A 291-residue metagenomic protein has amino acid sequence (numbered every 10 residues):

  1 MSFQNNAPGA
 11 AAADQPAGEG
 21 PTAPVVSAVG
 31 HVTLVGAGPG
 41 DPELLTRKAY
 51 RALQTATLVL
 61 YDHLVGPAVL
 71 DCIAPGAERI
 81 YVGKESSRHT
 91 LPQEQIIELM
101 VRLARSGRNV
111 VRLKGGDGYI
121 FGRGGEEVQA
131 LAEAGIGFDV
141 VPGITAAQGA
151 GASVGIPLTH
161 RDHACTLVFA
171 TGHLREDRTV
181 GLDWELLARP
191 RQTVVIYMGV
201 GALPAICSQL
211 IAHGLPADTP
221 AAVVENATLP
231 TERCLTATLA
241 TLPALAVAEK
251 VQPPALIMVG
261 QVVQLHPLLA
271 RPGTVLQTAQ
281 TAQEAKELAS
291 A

Functional and structural regions predicted by a protein language model:
M1-P42, R47-I144, L242-P243: Class I S-adenosyl-L-methionine
S2-D14, G18-E19, V29-V32, Q95 (+3 more regions): A contiguous loop/helix-start segment that scaffolds small-molecule binding in enzyme catalytic cores
F3, T22, D41, D117-P190 (+1 more regions): Class I SAM-dependent methyltransferase SAM-binding "motif I" and its flanking Rossmann-like core
P42, R47-K48, A56, P67 (+13 more regions): Surface-exposed loop/turn and secondary-structure junction residues enriched for glycine/proline
K48-A52, V128, A134, G155 (+4 more regions): Generic secondary-structure boundary signal with a strong preference for alpha-helix termini
V69-L70, L131, A150, I206 (+1 more regions): Hydrophobic packing residues within well-ordered alpha-helices of enzyme cores
I73, V154, L210, G214: Active-site catalytic pocket residues across diverse enzymes, especially alpha/beta-hydrolases
A77-K84, G135-D139, L158-C165, G214-V223: Short hydrophobic/aromatic-enriched beta-strand-loop microsegments
